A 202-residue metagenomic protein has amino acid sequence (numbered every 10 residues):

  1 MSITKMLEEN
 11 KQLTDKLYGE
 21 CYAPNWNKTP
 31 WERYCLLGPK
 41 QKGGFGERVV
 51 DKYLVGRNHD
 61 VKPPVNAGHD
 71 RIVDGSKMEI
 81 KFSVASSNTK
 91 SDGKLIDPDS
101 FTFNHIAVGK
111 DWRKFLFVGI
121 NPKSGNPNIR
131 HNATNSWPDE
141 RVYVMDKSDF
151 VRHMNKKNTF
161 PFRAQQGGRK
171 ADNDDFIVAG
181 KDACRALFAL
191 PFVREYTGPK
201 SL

Functional and structural regions predicted by a protein language model:
M1-S76, K81-L202: Nucleic-acid endonuclease domains
